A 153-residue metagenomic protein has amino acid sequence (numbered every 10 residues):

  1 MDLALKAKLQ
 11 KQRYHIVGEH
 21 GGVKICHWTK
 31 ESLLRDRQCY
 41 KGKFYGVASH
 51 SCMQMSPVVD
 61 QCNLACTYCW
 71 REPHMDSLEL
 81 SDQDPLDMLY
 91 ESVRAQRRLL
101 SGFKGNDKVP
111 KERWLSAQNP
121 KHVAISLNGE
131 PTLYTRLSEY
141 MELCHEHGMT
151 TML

Functional and structural regions predicted by a protein language model:
M1-Y68, E72-S77, S81-R94, R98-S101: Flexible, acidic/Gly-rich N-terminal and inter-domain linker regions that tether and position cofactor-handling modules
C52, V59, W70-L153: Core AdoMet radical
